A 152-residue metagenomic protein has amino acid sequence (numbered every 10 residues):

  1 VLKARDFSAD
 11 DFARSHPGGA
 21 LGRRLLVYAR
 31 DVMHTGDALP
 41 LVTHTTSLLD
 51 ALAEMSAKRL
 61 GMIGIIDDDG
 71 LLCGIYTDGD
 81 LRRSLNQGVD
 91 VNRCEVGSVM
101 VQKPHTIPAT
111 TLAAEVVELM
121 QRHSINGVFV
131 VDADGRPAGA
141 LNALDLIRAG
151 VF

Functional and structural regions predicted by a protein language model:
V1-F7, P17, A57, N86 (+1 more regions): Generic secondary-structure signature for well-ordered alpha-helical cores
K3-H34: Internal, active-site/partner-interface "lid" segment
L25-L39, R93-P104: Bateman (tandem CBS) regulatory domains
L39, L72-C73, R82, V131 (+1 more regions): Short hydrophobic beta-strand segments in globular cytosolic domains
V42-R59, I66, L85, T106-I125 (+2 more regions): The conserved cystathionine-beta-synthase
S56-G79: Internal helical hairpin/lid segments
G74-T77, A138-N142, L146: Short hydrophobic beta-strand motif reused across regulatory alpha/beta modules
R83, G88-Q102, A109-A114: Short alpha-helical segments enriched in small residues
